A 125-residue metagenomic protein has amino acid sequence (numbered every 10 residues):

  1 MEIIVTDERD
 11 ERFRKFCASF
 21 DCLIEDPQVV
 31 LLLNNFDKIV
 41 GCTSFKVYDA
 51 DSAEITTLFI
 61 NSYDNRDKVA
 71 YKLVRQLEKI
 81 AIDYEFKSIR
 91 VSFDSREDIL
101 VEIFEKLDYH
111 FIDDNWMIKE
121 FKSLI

Functional and structural regions predicted by a protein language model:
M1-I24: Short amphipathic alpha-helix that is part of the acyltransferase structural core
P27-G41: Conserved beta-hairpin
K38-K46, S52-F59: Conserved beta-strand in the GNAT
L58-R66: A short, internal acetyl-CoA/4′-phosphopantetheine-binding micro-motif in the GNAT/acyltransferase core
R66-K79: Conserved acetyl-CoA-binding loop-helix of GNAT-fold acetyltransferases
A81-F93: Conserved GNAT acetyl-CoA-binding A-motif
D94-D113: Conserved active-site alpha-helix within GNAT-family acetyltransferase domains
